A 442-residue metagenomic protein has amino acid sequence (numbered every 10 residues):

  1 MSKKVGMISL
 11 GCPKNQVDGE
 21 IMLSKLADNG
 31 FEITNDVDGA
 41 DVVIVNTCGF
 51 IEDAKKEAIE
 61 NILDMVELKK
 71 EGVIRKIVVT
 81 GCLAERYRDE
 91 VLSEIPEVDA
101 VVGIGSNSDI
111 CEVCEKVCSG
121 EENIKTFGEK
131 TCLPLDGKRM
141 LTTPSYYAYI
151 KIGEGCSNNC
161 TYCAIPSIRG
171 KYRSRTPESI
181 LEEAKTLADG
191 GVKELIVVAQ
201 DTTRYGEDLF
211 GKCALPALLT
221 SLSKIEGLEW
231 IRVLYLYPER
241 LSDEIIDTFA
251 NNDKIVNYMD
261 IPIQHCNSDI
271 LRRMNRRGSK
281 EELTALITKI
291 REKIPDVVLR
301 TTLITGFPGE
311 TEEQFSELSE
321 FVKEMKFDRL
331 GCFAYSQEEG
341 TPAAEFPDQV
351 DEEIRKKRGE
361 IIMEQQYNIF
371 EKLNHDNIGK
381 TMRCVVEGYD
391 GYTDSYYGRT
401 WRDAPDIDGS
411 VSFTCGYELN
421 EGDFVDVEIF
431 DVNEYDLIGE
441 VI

Functional and structural regions predicted by a protein language model:
M1-Y205, E244, M259, E281-E292 (+4 more regions): Proteins enriched for Cys/Gly/acidic motifs involved in redox and nucleic-acid/cofactor modification
V5, V42-V43, A148, L195 (+7 more regions): Conserved beta-strand core positions
I8, T80, V198-Q200, L234-L236 (+7 more regions): Generic beta-strand/beta-sheet core signal
C12, G206-G227, R273-R277, Q337-N368: Radical SAM enzyme [4Fe-4S]-AdoMet core and its adjacent flexible, acidic and glycine-rich loops/tails across
I77-G81, R86, D189-F315: Conserved SAM/AdoMet-binding glycine-rich loop
C160, I180, V197, V233 (+7 more regions): Conserved, mostly hydrophobic/aromatic
E345-I442: Terminal RNA-binding accessory module
